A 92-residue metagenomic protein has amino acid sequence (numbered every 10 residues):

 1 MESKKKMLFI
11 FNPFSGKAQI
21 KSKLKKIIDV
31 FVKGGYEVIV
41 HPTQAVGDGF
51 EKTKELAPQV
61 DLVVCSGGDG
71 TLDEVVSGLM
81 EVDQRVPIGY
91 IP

Functional and structural regions predicted by a protein language model:
E2-P92: Small-residue-rich beta-alpha loop regions that form the catalytic core of phosphotransfer and lipid-active enzymes
